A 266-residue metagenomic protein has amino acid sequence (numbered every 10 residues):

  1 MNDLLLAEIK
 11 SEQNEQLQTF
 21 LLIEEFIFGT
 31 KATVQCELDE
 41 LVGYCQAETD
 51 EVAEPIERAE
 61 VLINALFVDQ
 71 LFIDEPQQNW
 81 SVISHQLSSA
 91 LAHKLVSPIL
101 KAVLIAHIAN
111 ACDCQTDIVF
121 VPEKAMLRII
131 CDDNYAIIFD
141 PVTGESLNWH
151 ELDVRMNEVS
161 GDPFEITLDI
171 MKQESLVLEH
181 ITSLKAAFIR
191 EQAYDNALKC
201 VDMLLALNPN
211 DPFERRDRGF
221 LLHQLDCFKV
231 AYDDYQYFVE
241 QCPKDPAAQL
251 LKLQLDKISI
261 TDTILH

Functional and structural regions predicted by a protein language model:
M1-H266: A structural boundary/capping signal
